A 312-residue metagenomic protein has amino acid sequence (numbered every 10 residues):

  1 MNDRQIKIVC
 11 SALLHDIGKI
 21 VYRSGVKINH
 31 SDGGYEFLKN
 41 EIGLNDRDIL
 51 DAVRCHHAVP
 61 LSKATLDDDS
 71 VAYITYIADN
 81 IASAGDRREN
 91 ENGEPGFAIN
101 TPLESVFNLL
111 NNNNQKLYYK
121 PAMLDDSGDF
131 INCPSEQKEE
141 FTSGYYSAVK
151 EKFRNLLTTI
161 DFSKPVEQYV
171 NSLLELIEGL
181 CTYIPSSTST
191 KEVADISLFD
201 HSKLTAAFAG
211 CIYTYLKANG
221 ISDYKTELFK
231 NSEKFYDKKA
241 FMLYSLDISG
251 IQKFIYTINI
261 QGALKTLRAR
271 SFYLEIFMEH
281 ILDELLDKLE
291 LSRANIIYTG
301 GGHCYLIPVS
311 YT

Functional and structural regions predicted by a protein language model:
M1-I131, I184-T188, K234-Y236, Y256-L267: Divalent metal-dependent catalytic cores for phosphoryl transfer on phosphate-bearing substrates
M1-K7, I20, G33-L44, F199-N231: Alpha-helical phosphate/pyrophosphate-handling elements in metalloenzyme active cores
H30-G34, S197-T205, L267-M278: Phosphate/oxyanion-binding active-site loops and adjacent basic polyanion-contact surfaces
D126-K191: Extended, charge-enriched "interface" segments that sit outside catalytic cores
Y244-K253: Catalytic-site or vestigial catalytic-site microsegments of nucleotide-handling domains
Q261-L289: Surface-exposed, low-hydrophobicity interaction/linker segments
I281-Y305: Conserved helix-loop-beta segment at the catalytic/binding core of cyclic-nucleotide signaling proteins
T312: Conserved small/polar residues in nucleotide/adenosyl-binding loops
